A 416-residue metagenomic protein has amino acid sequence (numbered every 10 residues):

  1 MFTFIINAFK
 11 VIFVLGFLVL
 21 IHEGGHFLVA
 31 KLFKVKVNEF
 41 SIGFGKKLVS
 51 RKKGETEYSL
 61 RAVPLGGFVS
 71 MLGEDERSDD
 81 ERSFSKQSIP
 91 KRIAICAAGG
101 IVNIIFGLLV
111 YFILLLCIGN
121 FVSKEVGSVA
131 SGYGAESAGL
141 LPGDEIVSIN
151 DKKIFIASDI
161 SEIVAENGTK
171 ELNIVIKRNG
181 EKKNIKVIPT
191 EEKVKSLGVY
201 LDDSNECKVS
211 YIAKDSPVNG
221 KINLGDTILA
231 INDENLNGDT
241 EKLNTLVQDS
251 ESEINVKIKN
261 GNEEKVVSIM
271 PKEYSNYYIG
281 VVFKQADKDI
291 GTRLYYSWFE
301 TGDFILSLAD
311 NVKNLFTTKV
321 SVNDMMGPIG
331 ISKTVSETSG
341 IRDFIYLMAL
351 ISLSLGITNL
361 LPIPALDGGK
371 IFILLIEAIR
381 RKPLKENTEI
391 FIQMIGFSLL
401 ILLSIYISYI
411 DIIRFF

Functional and structural regions predicted by a protein language model:
F2, S83, Q87, S196 (+5 more regions): Functional transmembrane alpha-helices
F2-D79, T358-R380: Small-residue-rich helix-interface/hinge motifs
N7, V11, G100, L347-L350 (+1 more regions): Alpha-helical transmembrane segments of integral membrane proteins
K10, S59, V63-S131: Internal alpha-helical transmembrane segments
L15-V19, S70, N103, G107 (+2 more regions): Alpha-helical transmembrane segments of multi-pass membrane proteins
L28, L32, L108, F112-C117 (+4 more regions): Structural signature of transmembrane alpha-helix termini at the membrane-water interface
L114-S148, K152-F155, E192-G238: PDZ/PDZ-like domain segments forming the peptide/carboxylate-binding groove, activating on the N-terminal beta-strands
K152-K193: Extracytoplasmic/periplasmic/luminal assembly and interaction segments in envelope/secretory/respiratory proteins
